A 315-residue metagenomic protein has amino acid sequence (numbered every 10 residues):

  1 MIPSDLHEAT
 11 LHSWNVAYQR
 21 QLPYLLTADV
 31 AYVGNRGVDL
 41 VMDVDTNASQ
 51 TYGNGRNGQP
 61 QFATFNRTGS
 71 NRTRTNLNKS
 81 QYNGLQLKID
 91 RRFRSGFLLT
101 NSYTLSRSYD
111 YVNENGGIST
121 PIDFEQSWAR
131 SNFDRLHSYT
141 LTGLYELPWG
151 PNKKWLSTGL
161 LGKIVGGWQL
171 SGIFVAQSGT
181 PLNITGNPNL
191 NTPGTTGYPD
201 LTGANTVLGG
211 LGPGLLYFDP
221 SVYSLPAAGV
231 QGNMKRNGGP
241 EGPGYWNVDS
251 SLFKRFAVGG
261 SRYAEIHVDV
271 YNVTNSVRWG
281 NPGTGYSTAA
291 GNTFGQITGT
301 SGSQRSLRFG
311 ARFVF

Functional and structural regions predicted by a protein language model:
M1-F315: Short, solvent-exposed micro-motifs at the edges of structured domains
